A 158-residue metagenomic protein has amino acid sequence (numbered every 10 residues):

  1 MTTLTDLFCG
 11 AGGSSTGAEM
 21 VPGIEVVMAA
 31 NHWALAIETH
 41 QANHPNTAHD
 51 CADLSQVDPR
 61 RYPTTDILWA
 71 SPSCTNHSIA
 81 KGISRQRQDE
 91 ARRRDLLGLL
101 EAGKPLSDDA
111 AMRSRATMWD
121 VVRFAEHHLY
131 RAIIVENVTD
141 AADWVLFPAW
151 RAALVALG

Functional and structural regions predicted by a protein language model:
M1-G158: Conserved active-site and SAM-binding loop architecture of S-adenosyl-L-methionine-dependent nucleic-acid
